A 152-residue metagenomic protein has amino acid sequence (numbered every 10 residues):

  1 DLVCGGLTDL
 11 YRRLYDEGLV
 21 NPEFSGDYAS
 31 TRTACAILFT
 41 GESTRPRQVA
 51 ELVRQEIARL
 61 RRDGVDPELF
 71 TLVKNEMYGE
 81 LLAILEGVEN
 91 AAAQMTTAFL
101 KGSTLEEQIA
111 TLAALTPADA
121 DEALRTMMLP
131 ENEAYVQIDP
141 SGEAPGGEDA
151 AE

Functional and structural regions predicted by a protein language model:
V3-V20: M16/MPP (pitrilysin/insulinase) zinc-metallopeptidase core fold and M16-derived inactive scaffolds
G5-G6, S25-I84, E152: M16/insulysin-pitrilysin zinc metalloprotease superfamily fold
E17-S25, A118-D121: Short amphipathic beta-strand starts and helix->beta connectors
L19-E23, A34-A36, P130-E133: Active-site lining segments that contact anionic ligands and/or coordinate catalytic metals
V73-E152: C-terminal regions of mature proteins
